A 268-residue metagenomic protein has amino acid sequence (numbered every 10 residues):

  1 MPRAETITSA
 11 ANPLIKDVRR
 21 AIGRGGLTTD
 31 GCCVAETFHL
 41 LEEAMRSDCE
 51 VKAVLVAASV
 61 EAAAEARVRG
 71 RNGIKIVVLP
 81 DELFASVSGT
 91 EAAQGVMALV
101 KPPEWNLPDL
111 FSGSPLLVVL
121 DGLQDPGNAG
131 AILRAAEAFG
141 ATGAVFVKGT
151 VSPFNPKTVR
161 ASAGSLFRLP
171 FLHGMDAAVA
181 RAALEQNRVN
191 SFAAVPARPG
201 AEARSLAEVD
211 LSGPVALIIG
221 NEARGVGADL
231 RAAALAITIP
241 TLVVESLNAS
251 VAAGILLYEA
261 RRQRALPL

Functional and structural regions predicted by a protein language model:
M1-E91: N-terminal positively charged helical leader segments and presequences
P2, H39, R46, P103-W105 (+1 more regions): RNA substrate-binding interface of SAM-dependent RNA methyltransferases
R24-G25, F111-V118, R231-T241: Glycine/charged-rich beta-loop-alpha catalytic/anionic-binding loops adjacent to active sites
F38, V60, L83, P103 (+2 more regions): Short glycine-rich anion-binding loops that position phosphate/pyrophosphate groups of nucleotides and phosphorylated
L55, V77, V145, L172 (+2 more regions): Hydrophobic/aromatic beta-strand patches that form the interior of the parallel beta-sheet core in alpha/beta enzyme
S59-V60, D81-L83, G149-V151, G174-D176 (+2 more regions): Short, acidic/turn-prone active-site loops that include or flank metal/cofactor- and phosphate-binding residues
A98, A138-F139, P153-L166, A228-L268: Structured adenosyl-cofactor binding patch, chiefly the S-adenosyl-L-methionine
F192-V244: Active-site/ligand-binding-proximal alpha/beta "capping" segment
